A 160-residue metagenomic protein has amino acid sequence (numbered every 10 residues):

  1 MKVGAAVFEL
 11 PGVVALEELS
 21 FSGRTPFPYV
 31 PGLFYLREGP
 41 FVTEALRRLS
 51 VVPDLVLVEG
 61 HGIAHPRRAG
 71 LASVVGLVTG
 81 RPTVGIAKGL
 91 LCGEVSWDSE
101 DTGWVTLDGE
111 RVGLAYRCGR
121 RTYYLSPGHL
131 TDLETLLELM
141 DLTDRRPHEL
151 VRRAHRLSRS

Functional and structural regions predicted by a protein language model:
M1-V52: A glycine-rich, hydrophobic loop/mini-helix early in the fold
V13-A15, Y29-L33, G80-V84, G109-E110 (+1 more regions): Glycine-rich loops and low-complexity Gly/Arg-rich segments that provide flexible linkers or classic glycine-based
V14, G39, E44-L46, G89-L90 (+1 more regions): C-terminal binding/interaction regions
T25, P31, R67-R68, G109 (+2 more regions): Solvent-exposed, flexible loop/coil residues
Y29-L33, E59-P66, R121-P127: Flexible, glycine/proline-enriched loop segments at strand-loop-helix junctions that form or flank small-ligand binding
T43-V75, T79-R81: Catalytic-site beta-strand/loop segments enriched in glycine and acidic/polar residues
H65-E110: A contiguous pocket-lining binding segment that forms or flanks enzyme active sites
